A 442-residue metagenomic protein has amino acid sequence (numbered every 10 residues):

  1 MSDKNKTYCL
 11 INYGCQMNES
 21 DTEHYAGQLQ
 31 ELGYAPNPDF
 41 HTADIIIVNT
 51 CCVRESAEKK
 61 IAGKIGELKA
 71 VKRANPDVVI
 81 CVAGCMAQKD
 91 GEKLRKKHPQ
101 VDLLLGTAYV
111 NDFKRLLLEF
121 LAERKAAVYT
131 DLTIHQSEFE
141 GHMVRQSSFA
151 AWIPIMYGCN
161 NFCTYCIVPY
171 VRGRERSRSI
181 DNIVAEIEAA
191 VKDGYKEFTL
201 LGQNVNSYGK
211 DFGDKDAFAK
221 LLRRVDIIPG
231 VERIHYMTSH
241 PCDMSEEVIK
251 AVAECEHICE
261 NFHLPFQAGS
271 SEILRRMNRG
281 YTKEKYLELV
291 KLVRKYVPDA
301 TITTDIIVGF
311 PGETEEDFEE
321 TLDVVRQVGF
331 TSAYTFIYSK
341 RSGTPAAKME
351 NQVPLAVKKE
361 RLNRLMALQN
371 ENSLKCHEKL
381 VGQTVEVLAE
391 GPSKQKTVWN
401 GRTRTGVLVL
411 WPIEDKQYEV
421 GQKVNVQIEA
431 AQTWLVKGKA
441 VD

Functional and structural regions predicted by a protein language model:
M1-Y208, E247, F262, E284-K295 (+4 more regions): Proteins enriched for Cys/Gly/acidic motifs involved in redox and nucleic-acid/cofactor modification
C15, G209-D226, G230, M277 (+1 more regions): Radical SAM enzyme [4Fe-4S]-AdoMet core and its adjacent flexible, acidic and glycine-rich loops/tails across
M17, V53-S56, M86, P241-D243 (+3 more regions): Glycine-/small-residue-rich active-site loops that bind phosphorylated ligands and cofactors
A57-K59, R174-S179, G209-K215, R276-R279 (+3 more regions): Short, solvent-exposed loop/turn segments at secondary-structure boundaries
D77-C81, K89, K192-E315, R326: Conserved SAM/AdoMet-binding glycine-rich loop
Q146-F149, C159-N161, I258, A268 (+5 more regions): Short flexible coil/turn linkers enriched for glycine and charged/polar residues that connect secondary-structure
L264, D305, V325, A333 (+3 more regions): Hydrophobic, well-ordered secondary-structure elements that form the walls of internal hydrophobic environments
K348-D442: Terminal RNA-binding accessory module
